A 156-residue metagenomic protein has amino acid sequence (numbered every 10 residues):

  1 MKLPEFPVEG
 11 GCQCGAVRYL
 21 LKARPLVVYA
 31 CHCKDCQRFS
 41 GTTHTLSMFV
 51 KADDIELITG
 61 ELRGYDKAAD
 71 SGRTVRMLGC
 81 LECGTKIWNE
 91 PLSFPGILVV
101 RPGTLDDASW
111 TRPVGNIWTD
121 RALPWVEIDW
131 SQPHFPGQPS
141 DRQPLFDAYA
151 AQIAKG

Functional and structural regions predicted by a protein language model:
M1-G156: A short Gly-Trp-Pro
